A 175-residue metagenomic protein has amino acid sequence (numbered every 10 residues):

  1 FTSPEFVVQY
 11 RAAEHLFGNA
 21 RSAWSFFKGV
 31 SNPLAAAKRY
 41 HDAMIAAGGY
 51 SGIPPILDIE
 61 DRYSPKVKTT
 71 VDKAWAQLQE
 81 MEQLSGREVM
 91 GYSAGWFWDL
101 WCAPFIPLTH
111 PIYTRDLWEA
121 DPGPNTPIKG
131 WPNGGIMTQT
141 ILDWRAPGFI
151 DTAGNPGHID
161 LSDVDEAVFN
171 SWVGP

Functional and structural regions predicted by a protein language model:
F1-R87: Substrate-binding cleft of extracellular glycoside hydrolase catalytic domains
Q9, N32-A35, K66, T70 (+3 more regions): General structural signal for secondary-structure boundaries
N19-R21, S25, Q77, G91 (+2 more regions): Functionally constrained cores in energy, signaling, and assembly domains
P33, W101, P147: Short acidic, gly/pro-rich beta-turn/loop elements at beta-sheet edges and active-site/ligand-binding grooves
G52-I128: Catalytic domains of cell-wall/extracellular-matrix polysaccharide-remodeling enzymes, centered on de-N-acetylation
F105-P175: Functionally critical loop-and-helix segments that line ligand-binding/catalytic clefts of soluble enzyme domains
